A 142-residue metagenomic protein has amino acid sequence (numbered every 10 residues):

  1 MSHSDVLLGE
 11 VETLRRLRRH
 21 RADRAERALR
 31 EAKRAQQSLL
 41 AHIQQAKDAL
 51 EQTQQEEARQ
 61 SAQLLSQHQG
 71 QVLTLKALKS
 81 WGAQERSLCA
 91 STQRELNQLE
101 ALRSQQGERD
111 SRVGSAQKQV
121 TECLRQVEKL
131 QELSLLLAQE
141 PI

Functional and structural regions predicted by a protein language model:
M1-I142: Charge-rich amphipathic alpha-helical interaction elements
